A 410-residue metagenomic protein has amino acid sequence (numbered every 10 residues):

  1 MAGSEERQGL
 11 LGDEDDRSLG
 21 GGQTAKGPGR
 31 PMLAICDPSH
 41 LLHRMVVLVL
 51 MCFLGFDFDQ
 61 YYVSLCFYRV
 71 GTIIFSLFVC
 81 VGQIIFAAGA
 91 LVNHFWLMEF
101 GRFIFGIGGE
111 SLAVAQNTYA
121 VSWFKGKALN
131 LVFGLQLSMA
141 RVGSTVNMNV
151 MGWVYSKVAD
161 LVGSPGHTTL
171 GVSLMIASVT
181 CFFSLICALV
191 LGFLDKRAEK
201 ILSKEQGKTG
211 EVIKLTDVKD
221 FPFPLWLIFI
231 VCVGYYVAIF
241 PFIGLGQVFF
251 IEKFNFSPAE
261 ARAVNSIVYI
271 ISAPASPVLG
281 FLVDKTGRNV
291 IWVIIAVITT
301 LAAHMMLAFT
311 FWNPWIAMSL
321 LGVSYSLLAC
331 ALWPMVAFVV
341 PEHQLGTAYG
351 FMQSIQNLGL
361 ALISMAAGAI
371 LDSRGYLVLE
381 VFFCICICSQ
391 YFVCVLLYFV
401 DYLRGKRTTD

Functional and structural regions predicted by a protein language model:
A2-Q60: Cytosolic juxtamembrane N-terminal segment immediately preceding the first transmembrane helix of multi-pass
V63-F95: Conserved MFS/SLC helix-loop-helix module at the cytosolic interface between two early adjacent transmembrane helices
V63-V70, A275-R288, L371-D372: Helix-to-loop junctions at the C-terminal end of transmembrane segments in multipass secondary transporters
G101-M139: Cytoplasmic helix-loop-helix junction between adjacent transmembrane helices in 12-TM secondary transporters
N130-A159, I355-I363: Glycine-rich segments within core transmembrane alpha-helices of 12-TM secondary carriers
G171-V190, L379-Y398: Symmetry-related core transmembrane helices of the 12-TM Major Facilitator Superfamily/SLC fold
P222-P274: Extracytoplasmic gate region of multi-pass secondary transporters
N289-M335: C-terminal transmembrane helical hairpin of 12-TM major facilitator-type secondary transporters
